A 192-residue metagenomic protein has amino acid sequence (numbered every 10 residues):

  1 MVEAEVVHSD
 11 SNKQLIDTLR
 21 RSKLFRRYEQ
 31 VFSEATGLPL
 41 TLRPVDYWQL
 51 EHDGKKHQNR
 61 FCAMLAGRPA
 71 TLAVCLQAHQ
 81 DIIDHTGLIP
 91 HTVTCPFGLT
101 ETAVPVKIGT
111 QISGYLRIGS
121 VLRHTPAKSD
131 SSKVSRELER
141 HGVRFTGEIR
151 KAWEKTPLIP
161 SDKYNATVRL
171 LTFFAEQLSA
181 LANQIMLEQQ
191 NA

Functional and structural regions predicted by a protein language model:
V2-E34, G114-A192: Juxtadomain coupling helices with adjacent low-complexity linkers
V2-G98: Structured interaction and signal-relay segments at domain junctions
G67-A70, G109, S131-K133: Short, charged/polar low-complexity linear motifs in solvent-exposed/disordered segments
P96-T100, Q189-N191: Intrinsic low-complexity, intrinsically disordered segments enriched in polar/basic residues
E101-I112, I118-V121: A short, hydrophobic, proline-anchored segment that marks a local hinge/packing element in signaling and regulatory
